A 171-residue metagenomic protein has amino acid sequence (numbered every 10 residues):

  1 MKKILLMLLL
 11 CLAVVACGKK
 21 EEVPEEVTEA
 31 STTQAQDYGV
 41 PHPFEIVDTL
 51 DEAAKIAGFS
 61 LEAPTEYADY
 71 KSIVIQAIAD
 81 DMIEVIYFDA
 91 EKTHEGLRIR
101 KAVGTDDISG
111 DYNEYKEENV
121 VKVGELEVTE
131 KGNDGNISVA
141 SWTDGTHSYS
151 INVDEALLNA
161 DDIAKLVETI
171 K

Functional and structural regions predicted by a protein language model:
K2-M7: Sec-dependent signal peptide recognition, specifically the positively charged N-region followed immediately by
A13-A16: C-terminal motif of bacterial Sec signal peptides marking the signal peptidase cleavage site
G18-K20: Bacterial signal peptide processing site
E22-P24: N-terminal membrane-targeting/anchoring regions of envelope/secretory proteins
T33-I137, D144: Short, solvent-exposed recognition patches
A140-S150: Extracytosolic low-complexity repeat regions of secreted or lipid-anchored proteins
V153-K171: Surface-exposed amphipathic alpha-helical segments
